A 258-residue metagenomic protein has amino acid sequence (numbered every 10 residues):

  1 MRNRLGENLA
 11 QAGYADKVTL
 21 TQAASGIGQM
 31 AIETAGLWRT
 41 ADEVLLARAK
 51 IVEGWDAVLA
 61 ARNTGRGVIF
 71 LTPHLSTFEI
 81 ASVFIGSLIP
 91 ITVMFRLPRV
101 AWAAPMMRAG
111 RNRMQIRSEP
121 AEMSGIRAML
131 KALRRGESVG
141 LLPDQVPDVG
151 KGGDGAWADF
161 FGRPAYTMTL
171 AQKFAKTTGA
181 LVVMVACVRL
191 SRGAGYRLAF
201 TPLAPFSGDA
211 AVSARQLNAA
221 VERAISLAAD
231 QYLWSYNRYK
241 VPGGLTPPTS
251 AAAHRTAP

Functional and structural regions predicted by a protein language model:
M1-I69, L75-S76, G193-A199, P248-P258: Membrane-proximal helical "anchor" segments flanking the first transmembrane region of inner-membrane enzymes
M1-N8, L97-A101, P164-M168: Active-site metal-coordination segments of metallo-dependent hydrolases
Q11-A15, T21, R62-N63, S87-L88 (+1 more regions): Non-catalytic C-terminal accessory region of glycerolipid acyltransferases and related lyso-lipid remodeling enzymes
Y14-V18, Q22, Q29-M30, T34 (+4 more regions): Catalytic core of membrane glycerolipid acyltransferases/transacylases, capturing the structured, soluble-facing
V44-K50, R96, Q115-A121, F160-G162 (+1 more regions): Short, flexible loop segments at the rims of nucleotide/cofactor-binding pockets, characterized by
K50, H74, V100, P164 (+1 more regions): Charged, low-complexity surface patches
